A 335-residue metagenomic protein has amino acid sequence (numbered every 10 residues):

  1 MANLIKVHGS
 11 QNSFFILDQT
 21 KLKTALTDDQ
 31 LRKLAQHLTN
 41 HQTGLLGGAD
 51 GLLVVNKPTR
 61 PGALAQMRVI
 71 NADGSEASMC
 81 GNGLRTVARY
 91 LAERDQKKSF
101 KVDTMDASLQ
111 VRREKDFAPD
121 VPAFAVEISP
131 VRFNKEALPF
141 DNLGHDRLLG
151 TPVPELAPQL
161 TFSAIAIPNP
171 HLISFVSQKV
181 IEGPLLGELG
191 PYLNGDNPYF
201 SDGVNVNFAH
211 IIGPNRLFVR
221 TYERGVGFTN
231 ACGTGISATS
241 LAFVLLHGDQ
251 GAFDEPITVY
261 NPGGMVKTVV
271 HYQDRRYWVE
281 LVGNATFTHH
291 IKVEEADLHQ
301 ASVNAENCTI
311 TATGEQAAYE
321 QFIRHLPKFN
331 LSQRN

Functional and structural regions predicted by a protein language model:
M1-V121, I173-N335: A glycine-rich beta-to-alpha transition motif near the start of alpha/beta enzyme domains, typified by
A123-A125, V131: Transmembrane helix-loop-helix hairpins in multi-pass inner-membrane proteins
F133-K135, P139-L160: Active-site glycine-rich loop that binds ribose-phosphate moieties when present
E136-L138, I165, V204, I291: Flexible, active-site-adjacent loop/turn segments at secondary-structure boundaries
T151-E182: Internal active-site segments that recognize and position negatively charged phosphoryl groups and nucleotide moieties
